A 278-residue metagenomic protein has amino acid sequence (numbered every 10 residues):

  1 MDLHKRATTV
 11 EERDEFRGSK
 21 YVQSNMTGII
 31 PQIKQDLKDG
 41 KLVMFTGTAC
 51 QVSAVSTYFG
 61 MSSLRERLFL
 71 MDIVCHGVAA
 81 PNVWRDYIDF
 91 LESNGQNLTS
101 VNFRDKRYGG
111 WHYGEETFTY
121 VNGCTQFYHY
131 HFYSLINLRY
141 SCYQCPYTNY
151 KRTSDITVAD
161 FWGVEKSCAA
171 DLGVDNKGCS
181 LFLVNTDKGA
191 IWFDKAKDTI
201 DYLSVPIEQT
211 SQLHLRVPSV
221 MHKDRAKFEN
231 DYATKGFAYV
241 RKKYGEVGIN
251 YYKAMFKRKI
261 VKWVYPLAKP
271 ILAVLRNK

Functional and structural regions predicted by a protein language model:
M1-G28: Glycine-rich phosphate-binding "P-loop"
Y21, P31-Q35, S53-F59: Cofactor-cradling patches in redox/metallo enzymes
T27-D39, D89: Short, basic/hydrophobic alpha-helical segments
K41-G47, L68: Generic beta-sheet signal
F45-V55, G77-A79: Gly/Ser/Thr-rich loops at beta-strand to alpha-helix junctions that form or flank small-molecule/cofactor-binding
F59-S63, Y87-F90, G173, K197-D201: Short, solvent-exposed amphipathic alpha-helical segments in soluble enzyme and RNA/protein-processing domains
E66-F90, G189: Short, flexible loop segments at boundaries between secondary-structure elements
Q96-K278: Long, compositionally biased charged/polar accessory segments in the mid-to-C-terminal portions of proteins
